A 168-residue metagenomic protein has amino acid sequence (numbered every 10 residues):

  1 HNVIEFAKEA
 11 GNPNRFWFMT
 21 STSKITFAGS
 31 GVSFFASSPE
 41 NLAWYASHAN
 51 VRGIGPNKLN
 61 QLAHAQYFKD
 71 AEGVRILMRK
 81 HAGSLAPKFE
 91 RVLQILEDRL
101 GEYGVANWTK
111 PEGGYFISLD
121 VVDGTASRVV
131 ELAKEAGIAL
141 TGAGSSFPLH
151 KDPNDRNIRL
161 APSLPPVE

Functional and structural regions predicted by a protein language model:
H1-I4: Conserved PLP phosphate-binding loop immediately N-terminal to the Schiff-base lysine helix in PLP-dependent enzymes
K8-A86: Conserved core segment of the aminotransferase class I/II
N12, E135, H150-E168: PLP-dependent enzyme catalytic core of the Aspartate aminotransferase-like
A36, S118-D120, A161-S163: Short hydrophobic/aromatic beta-strand micro-patches that form the beta-sheet surface supporting nucleotide- or nucleic
A65, R79-L93, V105-D120: Conserved glycine-rich beta-strand-loop-beta hairpin in the small C-terminal domain of fold type I
V122-A126, P165-V167: Helix N-cap motif at beta-to-alpha junctions
V129-K134: Short amphipathic alpha-helices in soluble, non-transmembrane regions that often serve as interface/regulatory elements
A139: Residue-level detector of anion-binding/catalytic polar loops
